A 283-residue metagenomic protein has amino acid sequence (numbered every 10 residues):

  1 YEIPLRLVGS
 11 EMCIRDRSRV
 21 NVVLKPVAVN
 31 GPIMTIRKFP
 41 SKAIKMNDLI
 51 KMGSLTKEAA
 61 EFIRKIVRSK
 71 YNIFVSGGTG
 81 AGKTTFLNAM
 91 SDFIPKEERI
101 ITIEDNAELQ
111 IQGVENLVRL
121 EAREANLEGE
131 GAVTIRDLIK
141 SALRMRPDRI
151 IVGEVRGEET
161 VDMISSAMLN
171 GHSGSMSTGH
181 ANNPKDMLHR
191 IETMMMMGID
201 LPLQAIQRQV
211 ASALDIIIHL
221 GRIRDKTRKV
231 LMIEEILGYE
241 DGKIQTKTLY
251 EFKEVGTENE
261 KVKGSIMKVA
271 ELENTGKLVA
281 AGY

Functional and structural regions predicted by a protein language model:
Y1-G9, I14: Single conserved hydrophobic/aromatic residue that forms the stacking wall/gate of nucleotide- or nucleobase-binding
N21, A28-S76: Glycine-rich adenosyl-nucleotide cofactor-binding module
A60, K65-S76, A89-A213, H219-G221: Switch/coupling sub-region of P-loop NTPases
G80: Walker A (P-loop) phosphate-binding loop of P-loop NTPases
K83: Conserved lysine of the Walker
F86: Hydrophobic positions on the alpha1 helix immediately C-terminal to the Walker A/P-loop
A205-D241: Phosphate-binding/switch region of NTP-binding enzymes
K226-Y283: NTP-binding/hydrolysis catalytic cores, primarily Walker-type P-loop NTPases
